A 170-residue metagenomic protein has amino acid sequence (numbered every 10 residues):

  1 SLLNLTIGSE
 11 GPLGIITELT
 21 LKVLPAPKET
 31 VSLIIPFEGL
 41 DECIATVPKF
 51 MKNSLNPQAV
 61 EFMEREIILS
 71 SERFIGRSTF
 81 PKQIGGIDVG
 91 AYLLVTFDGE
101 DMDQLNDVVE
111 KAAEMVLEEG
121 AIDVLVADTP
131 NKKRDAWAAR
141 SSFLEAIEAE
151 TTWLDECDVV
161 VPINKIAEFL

Functional and structural regions predicted by a protein language model:
S1-L170: Noncatalytic alpha-helical scaffold of FAD-dependent oxidoreductases
